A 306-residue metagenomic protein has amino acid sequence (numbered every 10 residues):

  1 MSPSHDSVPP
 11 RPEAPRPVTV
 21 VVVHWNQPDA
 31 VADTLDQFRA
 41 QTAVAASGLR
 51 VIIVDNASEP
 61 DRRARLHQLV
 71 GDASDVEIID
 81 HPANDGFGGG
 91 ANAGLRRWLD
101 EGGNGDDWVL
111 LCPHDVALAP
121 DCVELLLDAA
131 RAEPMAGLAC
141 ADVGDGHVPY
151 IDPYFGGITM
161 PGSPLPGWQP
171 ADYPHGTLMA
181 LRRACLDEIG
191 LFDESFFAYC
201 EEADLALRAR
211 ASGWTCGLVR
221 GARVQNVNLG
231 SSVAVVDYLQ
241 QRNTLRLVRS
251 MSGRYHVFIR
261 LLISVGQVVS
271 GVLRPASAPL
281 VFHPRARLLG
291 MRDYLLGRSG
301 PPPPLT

Functional and structural regions predicted by a protein language model:
R16-V22, F38, L49-V54: Hydrophobic targeting segments
Q27-T42: Short, well-formed alpha-helical segments that are part of the catalytic scaffolds of diverse glycosyltransferases
Q37, V54-R65, A83: A conserved acidic beta->alpha catalytic loop
D80-A93, R97-W98, V116-I189, S195: Acidic/His-rich active-site region of diverse nucleotide-sugar glycosyltransferases
G105-A117: Short beta-strand-to-loop acidic/aromatic patch adjacent to the donor-nucleotide binding site
D172-L181, C185-G190, S195-R223: A short, conserved alpha-helix in the catalytic core of glycosyltransferases
S212-V235, L247-V248: Active-site donor/metal-binding and catalytic loop motifs of nucleotide-sugar-dependent glycosylation enzymes
Y238-N243, G253-T306: Non-catalytic, C-terminal membrane-associated alpha-helical segments of glycosyltransferases
